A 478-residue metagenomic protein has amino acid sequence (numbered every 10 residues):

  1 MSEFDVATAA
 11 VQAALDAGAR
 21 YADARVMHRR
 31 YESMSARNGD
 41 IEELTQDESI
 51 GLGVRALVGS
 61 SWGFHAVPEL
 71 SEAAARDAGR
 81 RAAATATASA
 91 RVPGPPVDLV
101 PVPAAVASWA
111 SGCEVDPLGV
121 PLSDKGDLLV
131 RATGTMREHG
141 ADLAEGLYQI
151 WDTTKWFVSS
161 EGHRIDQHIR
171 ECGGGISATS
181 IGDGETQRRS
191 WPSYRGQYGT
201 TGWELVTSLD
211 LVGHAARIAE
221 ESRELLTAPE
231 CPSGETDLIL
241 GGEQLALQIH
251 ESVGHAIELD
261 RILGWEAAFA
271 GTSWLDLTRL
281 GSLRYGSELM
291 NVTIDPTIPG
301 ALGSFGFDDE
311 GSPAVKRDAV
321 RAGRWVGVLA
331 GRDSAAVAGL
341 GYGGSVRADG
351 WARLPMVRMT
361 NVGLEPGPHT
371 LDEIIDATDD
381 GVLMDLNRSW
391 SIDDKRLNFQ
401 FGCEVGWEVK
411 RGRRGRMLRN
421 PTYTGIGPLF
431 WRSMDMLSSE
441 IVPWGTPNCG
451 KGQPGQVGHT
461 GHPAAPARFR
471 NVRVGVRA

Functional and structural regions predicted by a protein language model:
M1-A478: N-terminal small-residue-enriched
